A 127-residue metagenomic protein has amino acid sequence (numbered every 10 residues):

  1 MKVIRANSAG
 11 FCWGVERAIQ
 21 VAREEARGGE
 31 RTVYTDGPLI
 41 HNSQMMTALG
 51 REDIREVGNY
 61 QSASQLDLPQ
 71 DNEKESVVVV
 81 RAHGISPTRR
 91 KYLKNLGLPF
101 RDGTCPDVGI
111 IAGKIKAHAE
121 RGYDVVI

Functional and structural regions predicted by a protein language model:
M1-I127: The feature marks the mature, well-folded catalytic cores of soluble enzymes
